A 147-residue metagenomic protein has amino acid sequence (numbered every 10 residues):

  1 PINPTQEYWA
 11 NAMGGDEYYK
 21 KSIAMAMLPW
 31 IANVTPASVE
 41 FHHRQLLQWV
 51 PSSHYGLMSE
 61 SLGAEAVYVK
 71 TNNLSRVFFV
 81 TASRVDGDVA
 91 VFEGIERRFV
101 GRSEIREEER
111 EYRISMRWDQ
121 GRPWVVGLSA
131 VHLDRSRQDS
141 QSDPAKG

Functional and structural regions predicted by a protein language model:
N3-Y18, A32, A37-G147: Structured, amphipathic secondary-structure segments that form assembly/contact surfaces in multi-subunit
I23-V34: Solvent-exposed, amphipathic alpha-helical segments
